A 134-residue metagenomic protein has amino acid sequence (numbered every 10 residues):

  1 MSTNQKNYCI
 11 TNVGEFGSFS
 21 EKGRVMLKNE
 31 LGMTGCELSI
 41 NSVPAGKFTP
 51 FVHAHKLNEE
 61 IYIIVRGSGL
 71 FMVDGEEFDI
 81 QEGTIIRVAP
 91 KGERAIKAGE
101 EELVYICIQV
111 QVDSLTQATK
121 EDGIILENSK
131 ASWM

Functional and structural regions predicted by a protein language model:
M1-G35, A45, A118-M134: A short, N-terminal "cap"/entry segment at the start of jelly-roll beta-barrel domains of the cupin/DSBH fold
K28-C36, K47-E60: A short beta-loop-beta micro-motif enriched in histidine and acidic residues
M33-T34, P44-F48, S68-L70, Q111-S114: Short, charged/polar surface micro-motifs in flexible loops or helix N-caps
C36, E76-F78, E101: Well-ordered beta-strand scaffold positions
I40-V43, A54-M72: Short, conserved beta-strand element in jelly-roll/cupin
F51, F71-M72, V88, E93-E100: Short beta-strand His + acidic residue motifs that chelate non-heme Fe in jelly-roll/DSBH and cupin folds
G75-K91: Short acidic-glycine-tyrosine-enriched beta hairpin
A95-M134: Double-stranded beta-helix
